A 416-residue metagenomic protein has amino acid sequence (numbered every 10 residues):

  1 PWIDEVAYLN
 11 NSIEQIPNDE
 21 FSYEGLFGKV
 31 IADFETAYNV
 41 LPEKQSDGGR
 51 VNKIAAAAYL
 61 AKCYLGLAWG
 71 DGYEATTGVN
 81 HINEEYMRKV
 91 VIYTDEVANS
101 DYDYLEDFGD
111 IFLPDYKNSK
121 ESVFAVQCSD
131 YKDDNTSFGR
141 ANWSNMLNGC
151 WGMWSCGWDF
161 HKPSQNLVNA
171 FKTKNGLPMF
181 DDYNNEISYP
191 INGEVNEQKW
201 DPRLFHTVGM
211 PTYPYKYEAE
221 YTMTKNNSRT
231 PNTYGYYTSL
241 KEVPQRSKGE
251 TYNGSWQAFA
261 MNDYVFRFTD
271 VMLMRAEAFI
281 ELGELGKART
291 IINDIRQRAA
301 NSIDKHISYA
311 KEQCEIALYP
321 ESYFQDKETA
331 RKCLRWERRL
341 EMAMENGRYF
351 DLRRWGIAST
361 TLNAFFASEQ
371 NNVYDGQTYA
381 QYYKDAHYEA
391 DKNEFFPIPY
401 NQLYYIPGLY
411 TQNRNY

Functional and structural regions predicted by a protein language model:
P1-N142, G152, N175-Y416: Acidic/polar-rich alpha-helix caps and helix-coil junctions
N52, H161-A170, P399: Residue-level signal for threonine
A125, G152-S164: Active-site core of glycosidic bond-cleaving carbohydrate-active enzymes
N145-L147: Nucleotide-sugar donor phosphate/pyrophosphate-binding loop at the beta->alpha transition of glycosyltransferases
